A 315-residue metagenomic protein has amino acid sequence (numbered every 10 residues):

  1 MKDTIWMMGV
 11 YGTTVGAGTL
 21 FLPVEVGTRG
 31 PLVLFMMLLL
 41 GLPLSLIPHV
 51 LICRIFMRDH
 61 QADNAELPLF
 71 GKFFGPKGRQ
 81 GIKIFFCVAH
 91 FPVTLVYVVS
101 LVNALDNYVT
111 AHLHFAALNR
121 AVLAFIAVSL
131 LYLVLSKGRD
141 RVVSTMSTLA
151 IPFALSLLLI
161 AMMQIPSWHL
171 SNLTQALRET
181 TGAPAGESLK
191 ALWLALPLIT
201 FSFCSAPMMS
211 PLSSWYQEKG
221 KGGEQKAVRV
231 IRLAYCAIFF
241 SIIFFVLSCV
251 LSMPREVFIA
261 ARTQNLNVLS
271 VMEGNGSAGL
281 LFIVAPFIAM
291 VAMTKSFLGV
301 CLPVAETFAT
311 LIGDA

Functional and structural regions predicted by a protein language model:
T4-L20, V24, F86-H90, A161-S167 (+2 more regions): Hydrophobic, membrane-embedded alpha-helices of multi-pass small-molecule transporters
I5, A117-I126, G222-G223, L233-V246 (+3 more regions): Loop-to-transmembrane helix boundary motifs in multi-pass membrane proteins
P23-M57, I243: Extracellular loop-to-transmembrane helix junctions
T28-V33, M57-N64, F73-K77, A111 (+2 more regions): Juxtamembrane helix-boundary/capping and inter-helix hinge elements in multi-pass membrane proteins
L34-M37, P76-C87, F115-N119, G220-A234 (+1 more regions): Membrane-interface alpha-helices at helix entry/exit sites of multi-pass transporters
P48-F56, A62-L113, P286-T310: Hydrophobic transmembrane alpha-helices that form the core helical bundles of multi-pass secondary transporters
N64-P76, Y235-T294: TM-loop-TM module centered on a large, flexible mid-protein loop between adjacent transmembrane helices in multi-pass
L101, L105, A121-S167: Membrane-interface loop-to-helix entry segments
